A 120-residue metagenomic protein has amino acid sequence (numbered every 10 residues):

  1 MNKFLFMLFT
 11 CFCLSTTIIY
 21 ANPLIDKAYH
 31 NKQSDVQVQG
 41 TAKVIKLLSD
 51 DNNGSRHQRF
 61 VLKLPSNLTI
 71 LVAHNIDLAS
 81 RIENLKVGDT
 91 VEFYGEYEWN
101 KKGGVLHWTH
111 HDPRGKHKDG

Functional and structural regions predicted by a protein language model:
M1-F4: Positively charged n-region of N-terminal signal peptides that target proteins for export
M7-T16: Bacterial N-terminal signal peptides
Y20-Q37: Short boundary/loop segments of OB/S1/cold-shock single-stranded nucleic-acid-binding domains
V36-G54: Structural detector for short beta-strands of small beta-barrel domains
N53-H74: OB-fold (S1/OB) nucleic-acid-binding surfaces
L78-Y94: Short nucleic-acid-contacting surface segments enriched for D/E, G, S/T with interspersed K/R
E98-G120: OB-fold/S1-family single-stranded nucleic acid-binding modules
